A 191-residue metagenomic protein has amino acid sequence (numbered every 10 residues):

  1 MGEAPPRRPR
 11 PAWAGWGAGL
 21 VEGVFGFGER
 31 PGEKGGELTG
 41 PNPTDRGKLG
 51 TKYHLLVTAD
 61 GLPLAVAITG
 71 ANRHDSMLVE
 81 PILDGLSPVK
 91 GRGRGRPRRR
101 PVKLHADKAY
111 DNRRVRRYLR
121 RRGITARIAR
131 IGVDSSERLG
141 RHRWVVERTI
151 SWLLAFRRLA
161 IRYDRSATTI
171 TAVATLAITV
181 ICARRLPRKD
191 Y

Functional and structural regions predicted by a protein language model:
M1-Y191: Short alpha-helical elements
